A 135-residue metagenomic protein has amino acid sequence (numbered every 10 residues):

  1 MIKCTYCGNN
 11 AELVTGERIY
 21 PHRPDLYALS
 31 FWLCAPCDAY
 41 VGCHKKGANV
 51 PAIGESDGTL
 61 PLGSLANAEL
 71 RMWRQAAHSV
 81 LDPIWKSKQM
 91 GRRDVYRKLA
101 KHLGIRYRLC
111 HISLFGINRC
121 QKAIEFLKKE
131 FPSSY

Functional and structural regions predicted by a protein language model:
M1-E55: N-terminal cysteine/histidine-rich coordination modules
L29, M72, D94, N118 (+1 more regions): Short, well-structured alpha-helical interface segments that form or flank functional binding sites
P51-Y96: Extended interfacial segments that mediate partner engagement and assembly in macromolecular machines
G91-R97, K101-F115: Short, surface-exposed acidic
I112-L127: Short, Lys/Arg-enriched alpha-helical microdomains
E125, K129-Y135: Long C-terminal interaction/binding lobes of large macromolecular proteins
